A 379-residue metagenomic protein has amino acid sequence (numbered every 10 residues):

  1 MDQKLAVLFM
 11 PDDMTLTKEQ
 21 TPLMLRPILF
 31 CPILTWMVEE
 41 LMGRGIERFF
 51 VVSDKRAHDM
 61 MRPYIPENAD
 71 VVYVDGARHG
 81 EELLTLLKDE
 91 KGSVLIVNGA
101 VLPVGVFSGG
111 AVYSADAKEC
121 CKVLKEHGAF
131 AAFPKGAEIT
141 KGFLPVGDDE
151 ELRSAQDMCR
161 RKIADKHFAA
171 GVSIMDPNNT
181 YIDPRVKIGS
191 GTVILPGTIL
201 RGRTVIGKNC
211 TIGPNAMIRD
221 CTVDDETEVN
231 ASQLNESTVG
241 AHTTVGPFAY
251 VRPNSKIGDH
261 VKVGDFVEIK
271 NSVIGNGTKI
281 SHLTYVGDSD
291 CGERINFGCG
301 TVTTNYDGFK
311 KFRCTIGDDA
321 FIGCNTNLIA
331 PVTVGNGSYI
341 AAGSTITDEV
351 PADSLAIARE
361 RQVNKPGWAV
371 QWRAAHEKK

Functional and structural regions predicted by a protein language model:
M1-R62, A69-V71: N-terminal glycine-rich phosphate-binding loop and ensuing alpha1 helix
M10-D12, D54, G76, V97-A100 (+10 more regions): Fold-independent oxyanion-binding glycine-rich loops and adjacent beta-strand/coil segments at enzyme active sites
E47-R48, G92, F130: Short acidic/polar active-site loop segments enriched in Thr and Asp
H58-H127: Conserved beta-loop-beta/alpha segment of the NTase-like Rossmann-fold superfamily that binds/positions NTPs
A129-Q233, V239-T244: Extended, small-residue-rich solenoid/repeat segments and analogous flexible loops that form exposed scaffolds
V229-K379: Glycine-rich hexapeptide-repeat left-handed beta-helix
